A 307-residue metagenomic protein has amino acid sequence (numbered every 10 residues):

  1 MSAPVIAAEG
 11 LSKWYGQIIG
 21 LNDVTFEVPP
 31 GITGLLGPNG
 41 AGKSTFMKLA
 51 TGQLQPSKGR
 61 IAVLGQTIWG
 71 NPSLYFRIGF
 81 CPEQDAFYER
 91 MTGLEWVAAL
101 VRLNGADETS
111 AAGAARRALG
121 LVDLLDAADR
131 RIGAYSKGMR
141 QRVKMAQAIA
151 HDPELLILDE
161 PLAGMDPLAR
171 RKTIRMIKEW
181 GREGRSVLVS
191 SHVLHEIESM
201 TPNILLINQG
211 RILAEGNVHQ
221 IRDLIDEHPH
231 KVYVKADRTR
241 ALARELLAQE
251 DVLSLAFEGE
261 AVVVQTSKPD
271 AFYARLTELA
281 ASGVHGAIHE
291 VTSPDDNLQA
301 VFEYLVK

Functional and structural regions predicted by a protein language model:
T51: Helix-to-loop junction immediately C-terminal to a conserved catalytic motif
G59-L74: Conserved ABC transporter NBD signature motif
A98, R102, T109-A127: Conserved ABC ATPase "signature" region
L156-E160: Catalytic Walker B motif of ABC-type/P-loop ATPase nucleotide-binding domains
I174-T266: ABC transporter nucleotide-binding domain
S267-K307: C-terminal coupling/interaction segments
